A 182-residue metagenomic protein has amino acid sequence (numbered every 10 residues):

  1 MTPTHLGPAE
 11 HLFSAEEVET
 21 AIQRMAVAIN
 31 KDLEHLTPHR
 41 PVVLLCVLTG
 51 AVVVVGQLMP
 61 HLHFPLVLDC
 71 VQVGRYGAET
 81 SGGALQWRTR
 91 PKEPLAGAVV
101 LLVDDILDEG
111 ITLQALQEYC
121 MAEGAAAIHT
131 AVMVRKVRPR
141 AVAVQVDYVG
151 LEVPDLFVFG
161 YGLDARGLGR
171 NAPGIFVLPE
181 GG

Functional and structural regions predicted by a protein language model:
M1-G182: PRPP-associated nucleotide enzymes
